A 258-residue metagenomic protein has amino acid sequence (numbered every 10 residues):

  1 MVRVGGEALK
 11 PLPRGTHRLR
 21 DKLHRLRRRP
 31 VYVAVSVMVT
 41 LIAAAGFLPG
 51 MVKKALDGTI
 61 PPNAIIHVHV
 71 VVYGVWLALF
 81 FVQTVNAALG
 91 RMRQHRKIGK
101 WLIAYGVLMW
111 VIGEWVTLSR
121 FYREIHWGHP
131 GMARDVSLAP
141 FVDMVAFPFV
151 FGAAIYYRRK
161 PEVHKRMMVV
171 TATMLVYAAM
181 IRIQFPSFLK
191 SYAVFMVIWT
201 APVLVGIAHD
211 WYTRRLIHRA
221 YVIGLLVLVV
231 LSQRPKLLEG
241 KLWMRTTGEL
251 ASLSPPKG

Functional and structural regions predicted by a protein language model:
V2-G258: Alpha-helical membrane insertion/targeting regions
